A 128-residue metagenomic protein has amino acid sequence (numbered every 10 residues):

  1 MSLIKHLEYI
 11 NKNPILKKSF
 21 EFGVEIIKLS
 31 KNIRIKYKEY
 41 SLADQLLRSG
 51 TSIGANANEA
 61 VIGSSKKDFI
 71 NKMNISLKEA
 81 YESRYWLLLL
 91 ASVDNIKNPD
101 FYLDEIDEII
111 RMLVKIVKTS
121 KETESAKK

Functional and structural regions predicted by a protein language model:
M1-A55, E59, G63-K128: Short, C-terminally biased terminal segments at protein or domain edges
